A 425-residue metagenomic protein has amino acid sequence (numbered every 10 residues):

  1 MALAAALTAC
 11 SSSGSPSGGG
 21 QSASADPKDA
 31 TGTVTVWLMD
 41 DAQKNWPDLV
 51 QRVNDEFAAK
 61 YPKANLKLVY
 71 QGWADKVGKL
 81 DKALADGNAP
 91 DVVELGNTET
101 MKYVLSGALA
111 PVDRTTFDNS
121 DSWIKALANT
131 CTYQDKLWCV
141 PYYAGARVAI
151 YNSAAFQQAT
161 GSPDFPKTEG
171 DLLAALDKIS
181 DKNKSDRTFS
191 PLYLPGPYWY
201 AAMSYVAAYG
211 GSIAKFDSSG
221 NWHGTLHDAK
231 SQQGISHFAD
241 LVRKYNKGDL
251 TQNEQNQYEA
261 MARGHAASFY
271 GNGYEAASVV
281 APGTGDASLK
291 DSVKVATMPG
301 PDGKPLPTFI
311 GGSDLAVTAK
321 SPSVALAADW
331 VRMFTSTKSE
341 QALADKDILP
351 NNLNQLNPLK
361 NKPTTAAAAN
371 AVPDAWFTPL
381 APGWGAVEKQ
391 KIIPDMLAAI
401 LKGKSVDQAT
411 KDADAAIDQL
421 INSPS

Functional and structural regions predicted by a protein language model:
M1-K102, L250, D302, A325 (+3 more regions): Conserved N-terminal structural module of periplasmic/extracytoplasmic solute-binding proteins
D55, A59, Q157-A159, S236 (+2 more regions): Extracytoplasmic/periplasmic substrate-recognition and gating elements
E56-W123, T132, Q157-T160, G264-S268 (+2 more regions): Extracytoplasmic "Venus flytrap"/periplasmic binding protein-like
P90-D91, N119-A155, S190, K304-P307 (+1 more regions): A structural signal for short loop-to-beta-strand junctions that line the ligand-binding cleft of periplasmic/secreted
N97-A146, Y205-A208, K290-A296, N361: Hinge/lid segment of periplasmic solute-binding proteins
A126, T130-C131, V293-T297, L343-K391 (+2 more regions): Long, aromatic- and glycine/proline-rich binding clefts that accommodate carbohydrate-like moieties
W138-Y142, R147, D171-H223, A266: Extracytoplasmic/periplasmic solute-binding protein
L176-D177, G220-L250: Glycine-centered hinge/linker elements that transmit conformational signals in sensory and ligand-binding systems
